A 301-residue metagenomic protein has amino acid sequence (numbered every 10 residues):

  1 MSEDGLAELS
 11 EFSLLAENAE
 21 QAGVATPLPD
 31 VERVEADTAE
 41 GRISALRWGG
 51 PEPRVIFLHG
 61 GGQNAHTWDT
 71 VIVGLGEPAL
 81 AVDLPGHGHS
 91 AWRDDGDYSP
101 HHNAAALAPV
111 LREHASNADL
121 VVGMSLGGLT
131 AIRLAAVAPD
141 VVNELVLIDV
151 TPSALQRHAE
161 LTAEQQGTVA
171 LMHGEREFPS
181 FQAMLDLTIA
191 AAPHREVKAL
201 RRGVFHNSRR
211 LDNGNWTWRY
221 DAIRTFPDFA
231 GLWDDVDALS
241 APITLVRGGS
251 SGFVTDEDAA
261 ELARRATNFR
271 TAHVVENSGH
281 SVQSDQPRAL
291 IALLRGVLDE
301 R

Functional and structural regions predicted by a protein language model:
M1-P53, G76-E77, S116-N117, L298-R301: Alpha/beta-hydrolase fold catalytic core
A39, T70, L80-V122, A292: Active-site loop/oxyanion-hole signature of alpha/beta-hydrolase fold enzymes
G41-A91: Conserved HGGG/HGGXW glycine-rich cap/lid loop of the alpha/beta-hydrolase fold
G123, G127, A131: Gly/Ala-rich beta-loop-alpha elbow adjacent to hydrolase catalytic centers
A136, N143-E177: Flexible "cap/lid" loop of the alpha/beta hydrolase fold
R176-A230: Conserved alpha/beta-hydrolase catalytic His-Asp/Glu region
R210-R265, T271-V274: Conserved serine/cysteine hydrolase catalytic core
S278-P287: Catalytic histidine-centered segment of alpha/beta-hydrolase-like enzymes
